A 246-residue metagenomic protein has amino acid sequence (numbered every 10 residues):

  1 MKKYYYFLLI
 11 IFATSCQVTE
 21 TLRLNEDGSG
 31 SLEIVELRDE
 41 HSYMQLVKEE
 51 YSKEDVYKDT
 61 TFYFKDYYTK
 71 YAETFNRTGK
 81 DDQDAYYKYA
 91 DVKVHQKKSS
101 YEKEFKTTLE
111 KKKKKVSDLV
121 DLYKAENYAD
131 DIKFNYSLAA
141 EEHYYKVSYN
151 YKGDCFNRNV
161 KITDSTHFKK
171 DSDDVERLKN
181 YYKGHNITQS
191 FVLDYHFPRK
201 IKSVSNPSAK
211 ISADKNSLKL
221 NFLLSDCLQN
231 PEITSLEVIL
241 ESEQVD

Functional and structural regions predicted by a protein language model:
M1-Y5: Positively charged n-region of N-terminal signal peptides that target proteins for export
F12-S15: C-terminal motif of bacterial Sec signal peptides marking the signal peptidase cleavage site
Q17-A90: Start-of-domain marker
E73-D246: Mature, soluble, non-transmembrane domains
